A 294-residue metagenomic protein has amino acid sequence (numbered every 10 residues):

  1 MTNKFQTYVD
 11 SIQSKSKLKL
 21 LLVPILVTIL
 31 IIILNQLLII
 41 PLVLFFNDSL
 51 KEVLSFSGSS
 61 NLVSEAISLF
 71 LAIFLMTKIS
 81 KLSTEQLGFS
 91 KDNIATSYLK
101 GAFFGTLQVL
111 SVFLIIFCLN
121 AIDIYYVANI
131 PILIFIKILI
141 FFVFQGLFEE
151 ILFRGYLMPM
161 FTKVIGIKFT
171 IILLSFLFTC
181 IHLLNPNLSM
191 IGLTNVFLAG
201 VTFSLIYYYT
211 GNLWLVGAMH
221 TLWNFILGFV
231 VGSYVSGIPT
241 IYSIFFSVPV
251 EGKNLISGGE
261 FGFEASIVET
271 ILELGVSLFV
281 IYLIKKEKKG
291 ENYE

Functional and structural regions predicted by a protein language model:
T2-Y8, I40-S60, L82-I151, M158-K163 (+1 more regions): Juxtamembrane helix-loop-helix connectors linking adjacent transmembrane helices in multi-pass membrane enzymes
S14, F148-L173, L205-N212: Membrane-interface helix/loop boundary segments of multi-pass membrane proteins
L21-L26, V63, Y98-F103, F135-I136 (+4 more regions): Hydrophobic alpha-helical transmembrane segments
I25-Q36, L69-L75, T106-L114, T270-K285: Hydrophobic core of alpha-helical transmembrane segments in multi-pass integral membrane proteins
L34-L37, G192-N254: Functionally important transmembrane alpha-helices
V112, F142, G146, G166-L183 (+1 more regions): Small-polar-interrupted transmembrane alpha-helices in polytopic inner-membrane proteins
A121-A128, I181-M190: Membrane-interface helix caps and helix-loop-helix hairpins in membrane proteins
I226-E294: C-terminal membrane module of polytopic membrane proteins
